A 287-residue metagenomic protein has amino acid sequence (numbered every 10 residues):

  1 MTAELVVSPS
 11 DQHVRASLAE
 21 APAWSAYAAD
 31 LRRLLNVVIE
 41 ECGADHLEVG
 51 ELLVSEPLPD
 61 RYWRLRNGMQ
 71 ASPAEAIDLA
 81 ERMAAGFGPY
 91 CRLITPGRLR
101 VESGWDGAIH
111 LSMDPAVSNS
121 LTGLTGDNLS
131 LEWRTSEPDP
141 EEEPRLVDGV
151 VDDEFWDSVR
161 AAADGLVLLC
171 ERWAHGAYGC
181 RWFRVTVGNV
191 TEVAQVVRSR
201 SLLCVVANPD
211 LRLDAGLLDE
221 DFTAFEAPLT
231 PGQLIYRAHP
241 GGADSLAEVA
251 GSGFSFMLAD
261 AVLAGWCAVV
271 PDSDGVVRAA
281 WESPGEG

Functional and structural regions predicted by a protein language model:
M1-G287: Structured alpha/beta or helical-core interaction and ligand-binding surfaces enriched in interleaved
